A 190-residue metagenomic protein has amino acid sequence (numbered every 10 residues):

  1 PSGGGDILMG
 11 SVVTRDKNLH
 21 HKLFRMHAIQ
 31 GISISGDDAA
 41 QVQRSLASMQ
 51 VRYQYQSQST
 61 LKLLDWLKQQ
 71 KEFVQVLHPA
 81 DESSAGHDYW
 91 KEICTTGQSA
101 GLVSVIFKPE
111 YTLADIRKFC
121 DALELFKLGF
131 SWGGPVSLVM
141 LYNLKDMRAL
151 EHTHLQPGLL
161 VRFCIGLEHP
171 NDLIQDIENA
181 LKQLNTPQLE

Functional and structural regions predicted by a protein language model:
P1-L102, I106-L144: Active-site C-terminal subdomain of aminotransferase-like
R52, E110-Y111, A122, L138-E190: PLP-dependent enzyme catalytic core of the Aspartate aminotransferase-like
